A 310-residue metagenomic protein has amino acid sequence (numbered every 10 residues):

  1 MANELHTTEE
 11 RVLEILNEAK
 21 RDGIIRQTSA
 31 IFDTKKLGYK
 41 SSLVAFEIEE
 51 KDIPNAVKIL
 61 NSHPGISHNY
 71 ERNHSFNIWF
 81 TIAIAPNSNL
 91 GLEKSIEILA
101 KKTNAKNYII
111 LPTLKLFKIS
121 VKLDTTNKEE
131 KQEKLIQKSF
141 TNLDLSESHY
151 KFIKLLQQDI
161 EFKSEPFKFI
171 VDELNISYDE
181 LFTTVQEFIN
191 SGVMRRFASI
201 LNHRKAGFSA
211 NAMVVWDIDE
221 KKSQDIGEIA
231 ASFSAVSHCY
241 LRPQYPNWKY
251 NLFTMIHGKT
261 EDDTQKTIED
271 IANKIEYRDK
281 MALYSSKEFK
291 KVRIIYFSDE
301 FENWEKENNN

Functional and structural regions predicted by a protein language model:
A2-N310: A compositional/biophysical signature of low hydrophobicity enriched in polar/charged and small residues
